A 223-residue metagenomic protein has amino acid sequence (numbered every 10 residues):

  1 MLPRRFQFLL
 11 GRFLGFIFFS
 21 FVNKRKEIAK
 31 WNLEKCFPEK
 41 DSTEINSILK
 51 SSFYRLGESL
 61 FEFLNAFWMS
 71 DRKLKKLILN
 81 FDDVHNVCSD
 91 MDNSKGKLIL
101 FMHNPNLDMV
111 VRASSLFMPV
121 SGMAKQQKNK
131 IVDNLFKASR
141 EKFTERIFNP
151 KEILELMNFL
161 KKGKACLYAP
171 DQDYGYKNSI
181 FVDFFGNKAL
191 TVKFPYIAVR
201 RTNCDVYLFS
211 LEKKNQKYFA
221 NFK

Functional and structural regions predicted by a protein language model:
M1-F101, N134-F136, T144: Membrane-anchoring hydrophobic helices of lipid-metabolizing enzymes
F67-K223: Soluble catalytic domains of membrane acyltransferases
